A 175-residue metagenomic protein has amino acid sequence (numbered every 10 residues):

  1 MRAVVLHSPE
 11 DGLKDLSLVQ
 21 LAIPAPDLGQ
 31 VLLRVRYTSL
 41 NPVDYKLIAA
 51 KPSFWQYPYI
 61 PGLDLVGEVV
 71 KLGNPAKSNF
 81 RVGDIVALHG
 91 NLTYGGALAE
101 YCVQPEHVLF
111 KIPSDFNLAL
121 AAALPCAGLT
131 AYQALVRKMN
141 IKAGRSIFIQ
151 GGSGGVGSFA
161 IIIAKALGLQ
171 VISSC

Functional and structural regions predicted by a protein language model:
V4, V31-L32, F148: Conserved beta-strand elements of the Class I
E10-L16, P42-V43, K77: Short N-terminal binding/cap micro-motifs at the start of the first secondary-structure element
A22-S39, A49-T93: Glycine-rich beta-strand-centered segment in the early N-terminal region that forms part of a ligand/cofactor-binding
Y45, N74, S114: Short, conserved catalytic or interaction motifs in soluble domains
R81, S114-A119, N140-S146: Short helix-loop-beta connector
T93-E106: A structural motif shared across PLP-dependent enzymes of the aminotransferase-like
E106-L124: Short peripheral tails and domain-boundary helices/loops at the edges of structured domains
L124, G128-C175: Mid-domain Rossmann-like dinucleotide-binding core that forms the NAD(H)/NADP(H) cofactor-binding site
